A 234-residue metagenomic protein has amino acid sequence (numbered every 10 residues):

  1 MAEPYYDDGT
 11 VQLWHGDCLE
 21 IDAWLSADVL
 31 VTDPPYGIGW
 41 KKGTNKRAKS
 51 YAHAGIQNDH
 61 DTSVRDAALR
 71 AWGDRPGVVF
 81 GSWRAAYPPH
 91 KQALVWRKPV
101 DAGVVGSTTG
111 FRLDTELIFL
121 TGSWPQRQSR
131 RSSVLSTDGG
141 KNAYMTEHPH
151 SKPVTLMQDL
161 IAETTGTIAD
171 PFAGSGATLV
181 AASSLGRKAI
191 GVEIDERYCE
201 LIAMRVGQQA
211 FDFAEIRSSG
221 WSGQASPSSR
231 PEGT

Functional and structural regions predicted by a protein language model:
A2-T32, Y36-G191, R197-C199, T234: Core catalytic lobe of class I
H15-E20, I216-S222, P227: Conserved SAM/SAH-binding loop
K46-R47, W221-S222, S228-E232: Short Lys/Arg-rich cationic patches that frequently serve as NLS/NoLS or arginine-rich RNA/DNA-binding motifs
G191-V192, F213: Asp-based, Mg2+/Mn2+-dependent phosphohydrolase catalytic module
I202-A203: Conserved SAM-binding loop
V206: Conserved hydrophobic residues forming the short capping helix/wall of the S-adenosyl-L-methionine
Q209-E215: Alpha-helical interaction elements
